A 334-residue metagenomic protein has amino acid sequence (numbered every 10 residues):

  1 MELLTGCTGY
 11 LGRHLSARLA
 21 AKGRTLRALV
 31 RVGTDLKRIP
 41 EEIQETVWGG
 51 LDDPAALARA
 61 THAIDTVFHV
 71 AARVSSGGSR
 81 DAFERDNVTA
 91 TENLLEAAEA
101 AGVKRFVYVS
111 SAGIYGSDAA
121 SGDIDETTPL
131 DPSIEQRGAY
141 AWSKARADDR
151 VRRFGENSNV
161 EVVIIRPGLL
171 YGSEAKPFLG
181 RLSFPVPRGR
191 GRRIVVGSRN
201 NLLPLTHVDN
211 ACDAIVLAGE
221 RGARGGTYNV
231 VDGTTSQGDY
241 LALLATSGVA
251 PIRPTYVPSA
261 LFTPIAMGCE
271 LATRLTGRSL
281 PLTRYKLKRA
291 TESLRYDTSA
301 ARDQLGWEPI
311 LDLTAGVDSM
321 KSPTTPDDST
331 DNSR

Functional and structural regions predicted by a protein language model:
E2-K22: N-terminal Rossmann NAD(P)H-binding glycine-rich loop of SDR-like oxidoreductase domains
T34-P40, Q44-T89, N93, A97-A101 (+2 more regions): NAD(P)H-binding glycine-rich loop region in Rossmannoid oxidoreductase-like domains and their noncatalytic homologs
N93-Y140: Conserved Rossmann-fold NAD(P)-dependent oxidoreductase catalytic core, especially the SDR/UDP-sugar
E135-V163: Active-site Tyr-X1-5-Lys
A145, S158-V160, Y171-L182, L217-Y228 (+1 more regions): Glycine/proline-rich active-site loop of Rossmann-fold NAD(P)-dependent oxidoreductases
G155-I164, G168-L203, V208, L244-A245: NAD(P)-dependent short-chain dehydrogenase/reductase
V208, G238, A242, M267-E308: Conserved C-terminal active-site "lid" loop/helix of NAD(P)H-dependent oxidoreductases that clamps the redox cofactor
L217-P281, T314, D318-S319, D327-R334: Mid/C-terminal beta-alpha module of Rossmann-like enzyme folds, strongest in SDR-family dehydrogenases/epimerases
